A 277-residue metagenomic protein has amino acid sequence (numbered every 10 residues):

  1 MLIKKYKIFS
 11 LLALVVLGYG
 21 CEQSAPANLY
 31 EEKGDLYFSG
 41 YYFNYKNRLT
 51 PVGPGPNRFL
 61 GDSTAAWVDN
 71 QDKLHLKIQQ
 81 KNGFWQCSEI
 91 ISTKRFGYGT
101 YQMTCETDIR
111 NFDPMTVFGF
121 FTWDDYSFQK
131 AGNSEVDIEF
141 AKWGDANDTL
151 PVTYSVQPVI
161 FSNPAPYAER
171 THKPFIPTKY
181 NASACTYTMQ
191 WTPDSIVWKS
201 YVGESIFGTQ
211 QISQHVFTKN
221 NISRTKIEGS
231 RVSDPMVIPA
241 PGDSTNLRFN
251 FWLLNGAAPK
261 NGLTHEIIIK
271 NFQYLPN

Functional and structural regions predicted by a protein language model:
L2-F9: Bacterial N-terminal signal peptides that target proteins for export
S10-G18: Bacterial N-terminal signal peptides
C21-D125, E135-G144, I212-F217, F251-N277: Low-complexity, Ser/Thr/Pro/Gly-rich disordered linker/stalk regions
N28-L29, K130, K179-Y180, I196-N277: Aromatic sugar-binding interfaces of carbohydrate-active proteins
I91-T100, P174-S183, A240: Extracellular/lumenal carbohydrate-interaction signature centered on repeated Trp-anchored short motifs
Y101-M103, S183-W191, I196-S200: Short tryptophan-centered beta-strand motifs in secreted/extracellular beta-sheet-rich domains of glycan-recognition
S127-S183: Glycine-aromatic-enriched beta-strand/loop faces of beta-sandwich-type recognition domains, especially lectin-like
